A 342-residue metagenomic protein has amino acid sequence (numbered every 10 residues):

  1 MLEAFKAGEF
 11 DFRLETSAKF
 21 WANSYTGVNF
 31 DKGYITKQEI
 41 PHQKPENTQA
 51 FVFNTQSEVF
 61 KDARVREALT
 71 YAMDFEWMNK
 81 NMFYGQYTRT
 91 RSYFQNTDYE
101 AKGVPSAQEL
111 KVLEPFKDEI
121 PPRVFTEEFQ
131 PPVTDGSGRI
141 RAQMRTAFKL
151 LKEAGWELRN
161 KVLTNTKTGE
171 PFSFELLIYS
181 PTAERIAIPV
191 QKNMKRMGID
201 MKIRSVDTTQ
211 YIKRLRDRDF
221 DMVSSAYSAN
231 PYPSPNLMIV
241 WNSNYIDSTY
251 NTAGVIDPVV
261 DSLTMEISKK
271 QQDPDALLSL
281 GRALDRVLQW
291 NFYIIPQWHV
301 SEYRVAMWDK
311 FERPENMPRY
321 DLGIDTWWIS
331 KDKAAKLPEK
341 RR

Functional and structural regions predicted by a protein language model:
M1, F5-K6, F10-S17, A22-V28 (+2 more regions): Periplasmic binding protein-like
M1-S57, A68, M73-F94, M222-A226: Extracellular/periplasmic solute-recognition and catalytic clefts
K37-P41, K161-T166, A253: Short beta-strand/turn micro-motifs at beta-sheet edges
Q38, Q49, E170-S180, M201-R204 (+1 more regions): Short, well-ordered beta-strand elements
S57-V65, K270: Short helix-loop capping/hinge motifs at secondary-structure junctions, enriched in acidic/polar residues
A63, M144-E175: Immediate post-signal peptide segment of exported/extracytoplasmic ligand-binding proteins
T70-P131, M144-F148, P181-K192, K213-R342: Detector for C-terminal structural segments
R159, E170-E175, K192-V206, S262 (+3 more regions): A local structural motif
